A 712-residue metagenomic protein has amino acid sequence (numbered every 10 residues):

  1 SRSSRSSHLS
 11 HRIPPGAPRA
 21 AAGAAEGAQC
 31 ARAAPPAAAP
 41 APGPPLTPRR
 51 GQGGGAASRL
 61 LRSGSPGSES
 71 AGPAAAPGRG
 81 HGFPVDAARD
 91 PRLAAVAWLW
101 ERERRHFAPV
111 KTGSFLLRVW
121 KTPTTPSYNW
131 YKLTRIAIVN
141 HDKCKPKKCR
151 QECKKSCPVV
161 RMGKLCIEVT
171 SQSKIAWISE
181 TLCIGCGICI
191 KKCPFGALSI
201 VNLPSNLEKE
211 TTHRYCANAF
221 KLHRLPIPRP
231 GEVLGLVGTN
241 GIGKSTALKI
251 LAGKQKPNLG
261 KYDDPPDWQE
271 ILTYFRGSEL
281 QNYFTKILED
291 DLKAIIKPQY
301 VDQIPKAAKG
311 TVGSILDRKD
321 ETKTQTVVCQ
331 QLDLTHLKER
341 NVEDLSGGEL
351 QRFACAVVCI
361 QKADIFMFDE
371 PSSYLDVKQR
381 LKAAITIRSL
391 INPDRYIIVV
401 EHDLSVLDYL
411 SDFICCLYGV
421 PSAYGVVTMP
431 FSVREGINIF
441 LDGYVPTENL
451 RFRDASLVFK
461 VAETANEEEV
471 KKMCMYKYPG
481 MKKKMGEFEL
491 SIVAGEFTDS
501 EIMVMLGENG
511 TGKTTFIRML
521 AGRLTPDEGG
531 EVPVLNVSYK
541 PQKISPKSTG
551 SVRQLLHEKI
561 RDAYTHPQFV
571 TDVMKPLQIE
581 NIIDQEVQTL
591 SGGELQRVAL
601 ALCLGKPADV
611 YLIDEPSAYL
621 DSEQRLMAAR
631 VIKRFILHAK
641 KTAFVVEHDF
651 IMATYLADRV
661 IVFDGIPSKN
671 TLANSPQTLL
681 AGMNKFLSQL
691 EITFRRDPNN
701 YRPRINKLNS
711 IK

Functional and structural regions predicted by a protein language model:
N129, N206, R229-K323, D403-R434 (+2 more regions): ABC ATPase nucleotide-binding domain signature region
K147-R150, T181, N202-V233, Q255-F275 (+1 more regions): A short, flexible loop at the N-terminus of ABC-type nucleotide-binding domains that lies
R150-Q172, W177, I188-S205: Iron-sulfur cluster-binding cysteine motifs and their immediate structural context in ferredoxin-like electron-transfer
T211-A217, H223, N258-L350, Q361 (+8 more regions): ABC-family P-loop ATPase nucleotide-binding domains
R229, D291, T386-V399, L417 (+3 more regions): Conserved catalytic loops of ABC-family nucleotide-binding domains
L234-V237, V427-A494, L672-K712: ABC ATPase nucleotide-binding domains
N341, F368-S372, K378, I387 (+2 more regions): Walker B catalytic motif
C355, A383, L600, A628: Hydrophobic anchor residue at the start of the ABC signature
